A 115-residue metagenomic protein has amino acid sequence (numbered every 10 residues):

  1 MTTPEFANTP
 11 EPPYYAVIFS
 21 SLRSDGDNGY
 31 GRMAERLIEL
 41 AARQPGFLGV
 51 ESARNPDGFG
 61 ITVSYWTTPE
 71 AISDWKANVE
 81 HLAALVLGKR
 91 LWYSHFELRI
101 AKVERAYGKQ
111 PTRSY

Functional and structural regions predicted by a protein language model:
M1-G60, P69-A77, Y93-Y115: Short S/T/G/P-rich N-terminal loop/turn motif that feeds into the first structured element of a domain
